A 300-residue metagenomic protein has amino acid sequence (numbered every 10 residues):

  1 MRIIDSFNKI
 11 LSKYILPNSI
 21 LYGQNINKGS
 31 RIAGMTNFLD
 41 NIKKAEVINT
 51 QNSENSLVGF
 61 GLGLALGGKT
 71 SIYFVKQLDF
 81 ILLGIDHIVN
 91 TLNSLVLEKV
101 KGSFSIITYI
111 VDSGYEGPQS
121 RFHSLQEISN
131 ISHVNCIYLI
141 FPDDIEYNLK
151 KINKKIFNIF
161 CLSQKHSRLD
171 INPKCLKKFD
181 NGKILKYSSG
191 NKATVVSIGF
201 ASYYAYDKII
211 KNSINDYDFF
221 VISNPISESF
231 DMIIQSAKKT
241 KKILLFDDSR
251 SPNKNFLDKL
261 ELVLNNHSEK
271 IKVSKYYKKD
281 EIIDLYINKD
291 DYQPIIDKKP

Functional and structural regions predicted by a protein language model:
M1-F157, C161-S167, C175, Y286-D297: Thiamine diphosphate
L16, N25-K43, E54-L57, N158 (+1 more regions): Thiamine diphosphate
